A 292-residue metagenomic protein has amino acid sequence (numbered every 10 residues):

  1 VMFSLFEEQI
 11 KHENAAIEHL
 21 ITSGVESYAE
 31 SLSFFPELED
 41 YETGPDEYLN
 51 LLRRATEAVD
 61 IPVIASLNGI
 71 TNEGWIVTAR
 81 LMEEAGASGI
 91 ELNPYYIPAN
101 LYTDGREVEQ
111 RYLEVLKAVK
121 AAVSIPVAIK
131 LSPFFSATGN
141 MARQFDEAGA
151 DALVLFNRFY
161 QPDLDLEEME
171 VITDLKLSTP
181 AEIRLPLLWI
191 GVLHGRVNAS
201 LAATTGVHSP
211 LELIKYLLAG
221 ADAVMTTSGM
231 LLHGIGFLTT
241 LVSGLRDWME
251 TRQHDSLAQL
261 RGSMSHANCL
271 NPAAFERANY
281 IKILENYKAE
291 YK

Functional and structural regions predicted by a protein language model:
M2-E30, T43-I64, N68-A203, H208-V224 (+1 more regions): Alpha/beta enzyme core
E30-E39: Short glycine/proline- and acidic residue-enriched helix-loop micro-motifs that form flexible lids or anion-recognition
L193, T227-G229, V242: Short, small-residue alpha-helix embedded
A202, M225-T226, A258-R261: Conserved active-site loop/cleft motifs that coordinate metal ions or position small ligands
A223-G229, H233-G234: Helical hairpin unit composed of two closely spaced alpha helices linked by a short loop
H233-R252, A258-K292: C-terminal extensions of enzymes
